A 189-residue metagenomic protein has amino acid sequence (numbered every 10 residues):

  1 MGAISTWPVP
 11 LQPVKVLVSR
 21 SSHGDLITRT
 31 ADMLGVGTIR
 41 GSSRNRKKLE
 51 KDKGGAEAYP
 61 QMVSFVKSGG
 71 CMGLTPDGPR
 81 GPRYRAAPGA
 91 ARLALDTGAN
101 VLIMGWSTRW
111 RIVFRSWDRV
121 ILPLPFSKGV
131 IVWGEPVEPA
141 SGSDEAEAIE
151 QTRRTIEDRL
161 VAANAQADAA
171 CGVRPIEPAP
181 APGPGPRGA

Functional and structural regions predicted by a protein language model:
M1-K51: Catalytic core of membrane glycerolipid acyltransferases/transacylases, capturing the structured, soluble-facing
H23, F65-K67, E150-A189: Membrane-interfacial terminal anchoring regions of lipid-handling membrane enzymes
G24-T30, A56-F65: Short, charged beta->alpha transition segments
I39-G41, L49-K53, P60-S64, S68 (+1 more regions): Domain-scale detector for complete catalytic domains at protein termini or as standalone homologs
N45, K53-E57, R109: Active-site and donor-binding regions of nucleotide-sugar-utilizing enzymes
Y59-L93, T97: Catalytic-site beta-strand/loop segments enriched in glycine and acidic/polar residues
P82-E145: A cross-family acyltransferase "interaction/gating" segment
